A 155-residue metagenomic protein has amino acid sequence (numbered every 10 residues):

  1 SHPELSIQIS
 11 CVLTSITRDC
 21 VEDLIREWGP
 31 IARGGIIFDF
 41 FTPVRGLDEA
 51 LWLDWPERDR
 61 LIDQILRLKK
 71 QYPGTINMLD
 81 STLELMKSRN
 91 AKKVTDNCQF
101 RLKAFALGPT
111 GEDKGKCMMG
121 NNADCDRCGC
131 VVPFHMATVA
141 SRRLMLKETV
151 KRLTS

Functional and structural regions predicted by a protein language model:
S1-R101, P109-T110, V139-E148: Radical SAM enzyme [4Fe-4S]-AdoMet core and its adjacent flexible, acidic and glycine-rich loops/tails across
K93-S155: Flexible mid-to-C-terminal extensions adjoining Fe-S/redox cofactors in radical SAM and related proteins
